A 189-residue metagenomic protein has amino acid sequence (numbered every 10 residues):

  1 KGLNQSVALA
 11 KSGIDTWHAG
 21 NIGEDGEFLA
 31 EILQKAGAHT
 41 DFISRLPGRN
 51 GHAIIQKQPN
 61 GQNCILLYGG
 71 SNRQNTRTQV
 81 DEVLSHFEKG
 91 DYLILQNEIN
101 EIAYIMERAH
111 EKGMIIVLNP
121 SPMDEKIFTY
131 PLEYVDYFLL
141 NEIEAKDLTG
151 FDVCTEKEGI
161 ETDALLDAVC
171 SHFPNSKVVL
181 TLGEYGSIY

Functional and structural regions predicted by a protein language model:
K1-H52: Substrate-binding N-lobe of the ribokinase-like
H18, I43-R45, I55-Y92: Conserved phosphate-binding/catalytic loop of the ribokinase/pfkB sugar-kinase fold
N21-E24, P59, Y68, N119-S121: Cofactor-binding loop segments of dinucleotide-utilizing enzymes, especially the Rossmann-like FAD- and NAD(P)+-binding
G37, R73-T78, V117-M123: Short gly/ser/thr-rich secondary-structure transition/capping motifs
E82-V83, E101-Y104, E125-F128, L165: Short acidic active-site motifs
E88, A103-I116: Glycosyltransferases and closely related glycan-assembly transferases that use nucleotide-activated donors
E111-I115, S121-Y189: Conserved phosphate/ATP/ADP-binding segment of small-molecule kinases
